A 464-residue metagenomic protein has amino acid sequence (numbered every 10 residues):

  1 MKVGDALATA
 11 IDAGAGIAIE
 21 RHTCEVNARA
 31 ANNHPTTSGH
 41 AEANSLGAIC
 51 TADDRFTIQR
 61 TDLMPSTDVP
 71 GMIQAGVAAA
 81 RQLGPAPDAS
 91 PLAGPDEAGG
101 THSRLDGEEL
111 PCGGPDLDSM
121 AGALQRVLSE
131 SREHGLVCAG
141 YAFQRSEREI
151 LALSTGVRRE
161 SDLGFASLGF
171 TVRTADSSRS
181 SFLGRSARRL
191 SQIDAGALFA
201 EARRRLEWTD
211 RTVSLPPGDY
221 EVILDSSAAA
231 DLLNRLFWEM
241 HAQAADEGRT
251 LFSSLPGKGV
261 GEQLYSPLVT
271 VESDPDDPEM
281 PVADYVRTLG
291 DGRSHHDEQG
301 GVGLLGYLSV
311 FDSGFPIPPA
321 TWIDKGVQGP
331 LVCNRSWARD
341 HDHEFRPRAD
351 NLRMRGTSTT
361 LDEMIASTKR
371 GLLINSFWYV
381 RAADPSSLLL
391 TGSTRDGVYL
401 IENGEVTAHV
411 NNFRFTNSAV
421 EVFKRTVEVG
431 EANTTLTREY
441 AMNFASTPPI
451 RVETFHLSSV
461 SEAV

Functional and structural regions predicted by a protein language model:
M1-G14, E130: Short Lys/Arg-enriched alpha/beta "domain-start" segment
L7-A8, P35-S38, R126-R132, S154-D162 (+9 more regions): A generic local secondary-structure boundary/capping motif
D12-L46, G135-R159, R370-T394: Structured beta-strand/loop patches that form or line metal/cofactor-binding pockets in enzymes
G14-N27, P70-E160, Q192-A230, S254-L255: Acidic low-complexity segments
V26-R81: N-terminal alpha-helical targeting/anchoring segments
N27-N33, S146-L163, R179-R185, L232-W238 (+6 more regions): Short acidic, glycine/serine/threonine-rich loops at helix termini
E42-D53, R159-S186, W322-D324, D396-N403: Short beta-strand elements
T101, K258-V464: Dual-mode signal for accessory low-complexity, basic/Gly-rich regions
